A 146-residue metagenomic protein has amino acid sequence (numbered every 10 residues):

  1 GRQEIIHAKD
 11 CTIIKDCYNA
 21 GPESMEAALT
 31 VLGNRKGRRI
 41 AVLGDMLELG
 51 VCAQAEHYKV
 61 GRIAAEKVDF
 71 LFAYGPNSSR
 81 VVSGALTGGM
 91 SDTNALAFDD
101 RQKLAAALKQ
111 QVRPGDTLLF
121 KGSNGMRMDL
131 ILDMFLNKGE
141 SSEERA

Functional and structural regions predicted by a protein language model:
G1-A146: ATP-dependent carboxylate-amine ligase
